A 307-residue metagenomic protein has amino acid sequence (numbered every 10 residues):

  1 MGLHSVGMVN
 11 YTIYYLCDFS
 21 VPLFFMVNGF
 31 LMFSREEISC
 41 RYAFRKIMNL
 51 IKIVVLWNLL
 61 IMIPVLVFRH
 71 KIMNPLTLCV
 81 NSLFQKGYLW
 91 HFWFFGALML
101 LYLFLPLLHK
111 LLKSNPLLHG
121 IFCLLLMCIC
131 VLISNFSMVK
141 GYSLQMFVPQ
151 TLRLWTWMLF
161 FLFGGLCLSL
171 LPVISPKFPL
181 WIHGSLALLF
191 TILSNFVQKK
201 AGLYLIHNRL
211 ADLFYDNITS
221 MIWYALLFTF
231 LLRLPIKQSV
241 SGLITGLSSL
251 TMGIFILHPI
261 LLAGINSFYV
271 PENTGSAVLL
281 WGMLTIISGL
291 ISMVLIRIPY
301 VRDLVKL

Functional and structural regions predicted by a protein language model:
M1, N58-L59, I63, V80 (+3 more regions): Aromatic-anchored segments of alpha-helical transmembrane domains
G2-L3, V67-K71, I133-L144, N195-H207 (+1 more regions): Juxtamembrane "helix-exit" motif on the non-cytosolic side of transmembrane helices
V9-V21, S82-A97, M138-F161, N195-L226: Interfacial loop-to-helix transition and helix-capping segments at the boundaries of transmembrane helices
Y14-L23, R35-V65, I72-W90, G96 (+4 more regions): Transmembrane alpha-helical segments and their boundary/interface "anchor" motifs in multi-pass integral membrane
L31-F33, P64-R69, M73-L170: Hydrophobic alpha-helical segments with transmembrane-like composition
A43-F44, M48-I51, P176-L189, L231-N266 (+2 more regions): Functional transmembrane helices that form membrane-embedded active or gating regions
I174-G242: Alpha-helical transmembrane segments and terminal signal-anchor/GPI-anchor hydrophobic tails, characterized by long
L210-I222, V270-L290: Membrane-interface transmembrane-helix boundary segments in multi-pass integral membrane proteins
